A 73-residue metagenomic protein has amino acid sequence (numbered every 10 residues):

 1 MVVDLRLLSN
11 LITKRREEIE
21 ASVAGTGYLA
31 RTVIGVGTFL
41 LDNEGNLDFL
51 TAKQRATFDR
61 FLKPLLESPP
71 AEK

Functional and structural regions predicted by a protein language model:
M1, L66-K73: Short intrinsically disordered terminal tails
M1-R31: N-terminal acidic leader/helix
T32-E67: Short, charge-rich amphipathic interface segments used for partner binding and complex assembly
